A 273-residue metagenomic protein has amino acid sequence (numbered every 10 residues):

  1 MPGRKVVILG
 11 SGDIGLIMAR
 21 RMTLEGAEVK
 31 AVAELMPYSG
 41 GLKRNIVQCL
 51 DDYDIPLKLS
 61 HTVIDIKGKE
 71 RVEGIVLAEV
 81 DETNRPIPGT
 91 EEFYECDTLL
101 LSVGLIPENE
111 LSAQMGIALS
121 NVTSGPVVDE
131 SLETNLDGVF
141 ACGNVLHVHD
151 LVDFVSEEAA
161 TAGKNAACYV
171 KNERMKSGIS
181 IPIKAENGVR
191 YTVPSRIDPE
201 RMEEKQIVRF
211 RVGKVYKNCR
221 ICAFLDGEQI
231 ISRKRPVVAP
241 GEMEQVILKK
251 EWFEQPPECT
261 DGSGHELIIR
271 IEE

Functional and structural regions predicted by a protein language model:
M1-G15, V122-E130: Glycine-rich dinucleotide-binding loop and its adjacent helix/turn
P2-K5, S60, L136: Phosphate-coordination loops involved in phosphoryl transfer and adenosine-cofactor binding
L16, R21-E110, E204-R235: A Rossmann-like FAD-binding core segment of flavoenzymes
D97-H149: FAD-site-proximal beta/loop scaffold in flavoenzymes
V127, S131, G143-N172: Long, well-ordered mid-to-C-terminal structural blocks that present hydrophobic/aromatic surfaces
D153, T161, N165-R233: Mid-to-C-terminal Rossmann-like scaffold of FAD/NAD(P)H-dependent oxidoreductases
R209, G241-P256: Exposed aromatic-hydrophobic patches
I221-A223, E254-E273: Short, aromatic- and glycine-rich surface loops/edge beta-strands on solvent-exposed regions
